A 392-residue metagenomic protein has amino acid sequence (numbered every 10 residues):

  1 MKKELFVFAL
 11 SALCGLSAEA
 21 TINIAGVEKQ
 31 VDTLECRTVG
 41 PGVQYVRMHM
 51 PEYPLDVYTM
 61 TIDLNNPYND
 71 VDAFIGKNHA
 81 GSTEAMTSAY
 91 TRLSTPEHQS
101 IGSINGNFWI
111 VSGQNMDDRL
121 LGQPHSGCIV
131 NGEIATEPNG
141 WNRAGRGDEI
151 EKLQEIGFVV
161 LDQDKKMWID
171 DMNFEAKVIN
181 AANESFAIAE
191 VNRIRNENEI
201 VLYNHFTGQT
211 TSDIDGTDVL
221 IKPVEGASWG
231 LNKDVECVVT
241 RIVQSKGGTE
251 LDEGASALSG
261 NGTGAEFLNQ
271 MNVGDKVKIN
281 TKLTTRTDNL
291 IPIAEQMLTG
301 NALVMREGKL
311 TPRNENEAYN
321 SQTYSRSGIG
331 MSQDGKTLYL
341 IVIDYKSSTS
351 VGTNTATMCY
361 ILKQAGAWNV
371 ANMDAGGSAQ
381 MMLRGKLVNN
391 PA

Functional and structural regions predicted by a protein language model:
M1-N23: Bacterial Sec-dependent N-terminal signal peptides
T21-S256: Zymogen propeptides
E52-Y53, L64-P67, F108-W109, K166 (+7 more regions): Short, glycine-/Ser/Thr-/acidic-enriched flexible segments
I101-N105, V159-V160, M167-I169, K278 (+5 more regions): Structural recognition of the beta-strand scaffold that forms the well-ordered cores of secreted hydrolase catalytic
G113-E149, L153, M297, L303-W368 (+1 more regions): Conserved, well-ordered active-site substructure
Q114, K282-Q296: Short, Lys/Arg- and Gly-enriched loop/turn segments at beta-strand edges
S256-Q270: Short alpha-helix capping/helix-loop boundary micro-motifs
M271-I279: Loop/turn positions that initiate beta-strands
